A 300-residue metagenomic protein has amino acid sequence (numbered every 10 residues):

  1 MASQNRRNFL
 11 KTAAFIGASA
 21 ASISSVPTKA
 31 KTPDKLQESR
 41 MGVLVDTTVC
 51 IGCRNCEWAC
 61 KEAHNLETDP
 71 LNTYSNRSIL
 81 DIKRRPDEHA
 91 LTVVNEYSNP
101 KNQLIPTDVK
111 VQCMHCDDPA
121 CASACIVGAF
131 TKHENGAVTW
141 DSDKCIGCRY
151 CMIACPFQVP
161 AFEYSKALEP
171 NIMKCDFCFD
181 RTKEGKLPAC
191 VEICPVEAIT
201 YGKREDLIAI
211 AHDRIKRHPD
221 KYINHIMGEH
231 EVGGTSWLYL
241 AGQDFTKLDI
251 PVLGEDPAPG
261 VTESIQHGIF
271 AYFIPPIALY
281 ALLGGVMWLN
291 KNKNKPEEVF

Functional and structural regions predicted by a protein language model:
M1-G17: N-terminal secretory signal peptides and thylakoid transit peptides that target proteins across membranes
I23-E62, L283, N290-F300: C-terminal segment of N-terminal export signals and the immediately downstream linker at the start of the mature
S25-P33, N55-N76, L91-V94, D118-K144 (+4 more regions): Iron-sulfur cluster-binding cysteine motifs and their immediate structural context in ferredoxin-like electron-transfer
R40-T48, L104-K110, E184-L187: Immediate flanking context of iron-sulfur cluster ligation sites
N76-N102: Aromatic- and Gly/Pro-rich amphipathic surface segment
K101-A120: Right-handed parallel beta-helix
E169-M173: Short, conserved phosphate-binding/catalytic loop or strand-edge motifs used in phosphoryl-/nucleotidyl-transfer
V196-F300: Long, compositionally biased charged/polar accessory segments in the mid-to-C-terminal portions of proteins
